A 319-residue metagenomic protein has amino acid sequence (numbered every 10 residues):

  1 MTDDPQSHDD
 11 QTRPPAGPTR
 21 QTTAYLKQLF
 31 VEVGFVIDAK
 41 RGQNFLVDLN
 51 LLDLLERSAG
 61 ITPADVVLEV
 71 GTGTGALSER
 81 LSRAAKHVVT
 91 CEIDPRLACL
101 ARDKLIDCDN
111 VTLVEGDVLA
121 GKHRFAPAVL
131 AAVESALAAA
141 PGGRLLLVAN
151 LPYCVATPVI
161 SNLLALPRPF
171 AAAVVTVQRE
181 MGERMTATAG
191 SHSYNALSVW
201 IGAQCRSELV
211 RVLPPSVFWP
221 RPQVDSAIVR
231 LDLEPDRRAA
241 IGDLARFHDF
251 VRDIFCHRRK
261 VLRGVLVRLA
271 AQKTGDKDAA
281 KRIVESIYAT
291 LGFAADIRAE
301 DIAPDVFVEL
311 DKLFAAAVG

Functional and structural regions predicted by a protein language model:
M1-F250, E309-G319: Catalytic cores of RNA-modifying enzymes
A227, L231-L233, A239-A294, I302-D305: An accessory alpha-helical subdomain
L291-V306, L310, A315, G319: Catalytic core of IPPT-family isopentenyl/dimethylallyl transferases that prenylate adenosine-containing substrates
